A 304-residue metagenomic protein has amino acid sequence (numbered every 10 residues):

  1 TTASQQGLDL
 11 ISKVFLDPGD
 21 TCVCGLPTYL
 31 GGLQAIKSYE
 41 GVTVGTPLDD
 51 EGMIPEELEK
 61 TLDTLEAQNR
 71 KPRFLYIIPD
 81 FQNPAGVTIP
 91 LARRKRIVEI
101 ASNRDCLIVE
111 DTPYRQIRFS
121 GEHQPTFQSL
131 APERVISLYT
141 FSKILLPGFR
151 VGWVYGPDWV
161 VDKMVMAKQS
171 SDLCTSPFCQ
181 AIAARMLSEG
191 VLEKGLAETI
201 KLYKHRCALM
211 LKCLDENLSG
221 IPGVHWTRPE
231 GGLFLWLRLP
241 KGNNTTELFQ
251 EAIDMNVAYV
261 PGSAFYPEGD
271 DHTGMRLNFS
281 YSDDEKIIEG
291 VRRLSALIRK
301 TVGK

Functional and structural regions predicted by a protein language model:
T1-R104, R115-L130, R134, Y203 (+2 more regions): Conserved core of the PLP fold type I
D111: Glycine-centered flexible beta-alpha turn that most often forms the glycine-rich phosphate-binding loop
T126, E133-K201: Conserved core segment of the aminotransferase class I/II
Y155, W236-R238, N278-S280: Short hydrophobic/aromatic beta-strand micro-patches that form the beta-sheet surface supporting nucleotide- or nucleic
A184, I200-L211, G223-R238, L248: Conserved glycine-rich beta-strand-loop-beta hairpin in the small C-terminal domain of fold type I
N243-L248, E285-E289: Short, conserved charged micro-motifs
D254-M255, E268-K304: PLP-dependent enzyme catalytic core of the Aspartate aminotransferase-like
